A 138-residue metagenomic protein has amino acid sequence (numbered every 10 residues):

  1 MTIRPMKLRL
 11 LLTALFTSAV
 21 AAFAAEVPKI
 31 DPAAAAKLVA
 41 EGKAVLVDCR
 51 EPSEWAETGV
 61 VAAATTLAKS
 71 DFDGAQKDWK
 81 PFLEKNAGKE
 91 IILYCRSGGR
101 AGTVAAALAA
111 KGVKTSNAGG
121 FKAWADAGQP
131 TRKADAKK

Functional and structural regions predicted by a protein language model:
T2-L12: Bacterial N-terminal signal peptides that target proteins for export
K7-R9, F23-A44, S53-E90, G99-K138: Rhodanese-like catalytic fold shared by cysteine-dependent sulfurtransferases and DSP/PTP-type phosphatases
A14-A24: Hydrophobic h-region of N-terminal signal peptides that target proteins for export in Gram-negative bacteria
L46-D48: Structural scaffold elements adjacent to functional motifs in cytosolic proteins
Y94-C95: Short, surface-exposed ligand- or partner-binding patches at beta-edge/loop junctions that are enriched in aromatics
